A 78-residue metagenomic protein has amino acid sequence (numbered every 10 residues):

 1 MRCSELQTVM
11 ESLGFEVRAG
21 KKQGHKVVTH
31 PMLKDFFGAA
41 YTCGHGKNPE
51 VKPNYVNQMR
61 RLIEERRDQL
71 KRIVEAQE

Functional and structural regions predicted by a protein language model:
M1-V17: Polyanion-binding surface elements
S4, A39-E78: C-terminal basic regulatory modules in eukaryotic proteins
V9, V17, V27-V28, V51 (+2 more regions): Extended aliphatic helical segments
S12-G44: A short, structured beta-strand/loop element
